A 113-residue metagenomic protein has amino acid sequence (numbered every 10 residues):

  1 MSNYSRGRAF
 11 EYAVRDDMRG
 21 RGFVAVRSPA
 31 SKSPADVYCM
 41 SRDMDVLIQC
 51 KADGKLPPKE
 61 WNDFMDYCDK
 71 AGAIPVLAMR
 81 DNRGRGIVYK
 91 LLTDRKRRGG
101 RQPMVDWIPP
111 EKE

Functional and structural regions predicted by a protein language model:
M1-S28: Acidic-basic catalytic patches of nuclease active cores, encompassing PD-(D/E)XK and other metal-cofactor nuclease
S5, A73-E113: Domain-level recognition of nuclease-like catalytic cores that cleave nucleotide substrates
M18, V37-G54: Conserved catalytic cores of phosphodiester-cleaving nucleases, focusing on short active-site segments
A25, S33-M40: Extended hydrophobic secondary-structure segments
V26-A30, L77-M79: Short beta-strand
P29-K32, G54-K55: Short beta->alpha connector loops
S31-P34, G84-R85: Short acidic/glycine-enriched loop/turn segments that link adjacent beta-strands
D45, D53-R80: Short, charged, amphipathic alpha-helix that recurs within catalytic cores of restriction-modification and other
